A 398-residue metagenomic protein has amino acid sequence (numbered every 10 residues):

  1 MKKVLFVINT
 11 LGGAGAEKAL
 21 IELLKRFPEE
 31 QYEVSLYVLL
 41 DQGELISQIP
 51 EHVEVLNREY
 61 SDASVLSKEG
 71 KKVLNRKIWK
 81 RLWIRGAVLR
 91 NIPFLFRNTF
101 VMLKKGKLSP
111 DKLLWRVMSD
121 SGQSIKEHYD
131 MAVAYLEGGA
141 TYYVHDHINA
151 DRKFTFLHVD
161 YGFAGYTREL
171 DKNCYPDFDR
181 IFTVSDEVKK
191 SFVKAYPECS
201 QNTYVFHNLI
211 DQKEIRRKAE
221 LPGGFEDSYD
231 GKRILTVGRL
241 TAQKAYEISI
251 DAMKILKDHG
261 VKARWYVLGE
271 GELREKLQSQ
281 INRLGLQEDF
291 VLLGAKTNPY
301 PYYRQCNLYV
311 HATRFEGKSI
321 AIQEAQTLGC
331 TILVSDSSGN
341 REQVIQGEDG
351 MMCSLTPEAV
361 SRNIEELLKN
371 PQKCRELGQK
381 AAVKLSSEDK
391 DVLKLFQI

Functional and structural regions predicted by a protein language model:
E17-E22, K232-I255, V261, E272-Q278: A conserved mid-protein helix/loop that constitutes part of the nucleotide-sugar donor-binding site
G162-T167, V193, Y204-D230: Acidic anion/phosphate-binding donor-loop and adjacent secondary structure in glycosyltransferase catalytic cores
K257, A359, E366, K373-S387 (+1 more regions): A short, well-ordered alpha-helix in the C-terminal region of glycosyltransferases
A295, R314: Aromatic "clamp/platform" in nucleotide-sugar-dependent glycosyltransferases that forms part of the donor/acceptor
Y300, K318-T327, R341-E342: Short alpha-helical segment that forms part of, or immediately flanks, the ligand-binding pocket in carbohydrate-active
E324, D336-G347, M351-M352: Short acidic/histidine- and often glycine-rich active-site loop of Leloir-type glycosyltransferases that engages
T331-V334: Short hydrophobic beta-strand element within catalytic cores of glycosyltransferases and related nucleotide-activated
Q346-E358, E366-P371: Conserved acidic donor-binding segment of nucleotide-sugar-dependent glycosyltransferases
